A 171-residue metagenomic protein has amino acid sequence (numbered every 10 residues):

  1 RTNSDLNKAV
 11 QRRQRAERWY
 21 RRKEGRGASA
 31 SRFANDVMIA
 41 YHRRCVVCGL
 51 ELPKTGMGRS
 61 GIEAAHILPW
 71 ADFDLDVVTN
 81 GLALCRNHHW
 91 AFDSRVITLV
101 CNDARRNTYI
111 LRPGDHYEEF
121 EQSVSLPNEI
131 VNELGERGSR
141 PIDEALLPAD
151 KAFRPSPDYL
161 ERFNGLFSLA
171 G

Functional and structural regions predicted by a protein language model:
R1-R15, D158-G171: Contiguous surface segments at macromolecular interaction interfaces
T2-E51, L68-T79: Short, charged surface segments at domain edges that flank catalytic/cofactor-binding sites
A28, R32, P53-G56, G61-G171: A detector for short metal-coordination/catalytic motifs
